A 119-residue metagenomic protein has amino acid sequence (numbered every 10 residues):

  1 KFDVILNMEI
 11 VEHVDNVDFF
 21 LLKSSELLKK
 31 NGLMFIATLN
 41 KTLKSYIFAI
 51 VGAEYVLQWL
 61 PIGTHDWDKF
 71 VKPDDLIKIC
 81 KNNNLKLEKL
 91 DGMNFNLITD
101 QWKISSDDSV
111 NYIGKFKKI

Functional and structural regions predicted by a protein language model:
K1-Y46, P73-L76, G114-K118: Conserved SAM-binding loop
T38, Y55-D75: Acceptor-substrate binding/catalytic loop of class I
K41, F95-L97: Residue-level marker for beta-strand->alpha-helix junctions and adjacent short loops that shape enzyme
S45-Y55: Short, flexible, mixed-charge acidic loops at enzyme active sites
Y46-I47, D66, V71, N111: A conserved catalytic-core signature of glycosyltransferases
Y46-I47, I98-D100: Short Asp/Glu-rich motifs
W67-L90: Short alpha-helix
D100-I119: Core SAM-dependent methyltransferase catalytic element
